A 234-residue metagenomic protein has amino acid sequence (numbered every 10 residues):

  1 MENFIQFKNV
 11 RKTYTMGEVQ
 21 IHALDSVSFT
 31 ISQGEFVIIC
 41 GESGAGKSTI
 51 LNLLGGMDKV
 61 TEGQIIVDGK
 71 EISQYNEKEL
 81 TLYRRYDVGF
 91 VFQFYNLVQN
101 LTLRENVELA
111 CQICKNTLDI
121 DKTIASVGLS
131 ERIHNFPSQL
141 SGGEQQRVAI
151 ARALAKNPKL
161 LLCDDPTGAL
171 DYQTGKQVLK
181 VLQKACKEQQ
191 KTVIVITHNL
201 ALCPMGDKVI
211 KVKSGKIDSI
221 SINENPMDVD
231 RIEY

Functional and structural regions predicted by a protein language model:
F4-K211: ABC family nucleotide-binding domain
K216-Y234: Conserved beta-strand-loop-alpha-helix hinge in the C-terminal portion of ABC ATPase nucleotide-binding domains
